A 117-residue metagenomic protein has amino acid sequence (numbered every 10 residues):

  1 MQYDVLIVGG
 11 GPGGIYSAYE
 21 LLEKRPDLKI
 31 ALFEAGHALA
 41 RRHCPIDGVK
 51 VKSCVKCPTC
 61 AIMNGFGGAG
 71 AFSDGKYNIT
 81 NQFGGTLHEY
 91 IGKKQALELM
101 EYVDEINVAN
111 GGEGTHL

Functional and structural regions predicted by a protein language model:
Q2-H37: N-terminal Rossmann-like FAD-binding beta1-loop-alpha1 element of flavoenzymes
A35-L117: Conserved N-terminal/central alpha/beta ligand/cofactor-binding core
